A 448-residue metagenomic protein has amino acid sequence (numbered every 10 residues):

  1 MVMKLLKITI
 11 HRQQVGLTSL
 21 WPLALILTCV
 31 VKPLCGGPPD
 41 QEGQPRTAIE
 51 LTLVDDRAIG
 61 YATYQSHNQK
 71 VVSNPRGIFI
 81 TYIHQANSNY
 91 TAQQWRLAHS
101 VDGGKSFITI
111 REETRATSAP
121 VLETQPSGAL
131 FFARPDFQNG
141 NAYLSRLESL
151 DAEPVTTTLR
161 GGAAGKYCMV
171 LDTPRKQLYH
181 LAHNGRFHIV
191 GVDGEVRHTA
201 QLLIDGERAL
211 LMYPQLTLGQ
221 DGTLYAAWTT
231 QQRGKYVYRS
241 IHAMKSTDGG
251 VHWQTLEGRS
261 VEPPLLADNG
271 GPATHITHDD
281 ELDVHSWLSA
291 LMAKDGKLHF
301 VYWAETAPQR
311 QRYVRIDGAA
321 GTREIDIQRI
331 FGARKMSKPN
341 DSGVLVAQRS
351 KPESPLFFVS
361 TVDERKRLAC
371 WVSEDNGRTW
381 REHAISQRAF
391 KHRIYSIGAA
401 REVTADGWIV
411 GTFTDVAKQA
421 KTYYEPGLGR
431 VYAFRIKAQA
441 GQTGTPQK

Functional and structural regions predicted by a protein language model:
M1-L17: N-terminal secretory signal peptides that target proteins for export/translocation
L5-K7, L25, T63: Helix-centric, low-specificity signal for extended rod-like, repetitive segments
S19-K32: Bacterial N-terminal signal peptides
C35-G36: Boundary at the C-terminal end of the N-terminal hydrophobic targeting segment
P39-K448: Extracellular, repeat-based ectodomains that mediate carbohydrate processing or recognition
